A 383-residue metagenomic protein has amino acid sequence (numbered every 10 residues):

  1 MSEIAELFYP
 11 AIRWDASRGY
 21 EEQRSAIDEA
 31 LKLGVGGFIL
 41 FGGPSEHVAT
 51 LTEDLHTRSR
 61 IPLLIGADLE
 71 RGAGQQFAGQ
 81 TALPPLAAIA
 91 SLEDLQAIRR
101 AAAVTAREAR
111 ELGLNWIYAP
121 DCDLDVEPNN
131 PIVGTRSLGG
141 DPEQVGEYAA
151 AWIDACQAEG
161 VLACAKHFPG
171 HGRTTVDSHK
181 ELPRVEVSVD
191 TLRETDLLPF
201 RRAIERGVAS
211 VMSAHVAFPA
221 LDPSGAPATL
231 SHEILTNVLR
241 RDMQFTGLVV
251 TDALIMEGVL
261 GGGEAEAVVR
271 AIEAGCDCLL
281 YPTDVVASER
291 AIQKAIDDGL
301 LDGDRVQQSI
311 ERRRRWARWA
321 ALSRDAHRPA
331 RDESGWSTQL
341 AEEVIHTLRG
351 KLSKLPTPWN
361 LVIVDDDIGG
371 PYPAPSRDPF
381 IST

Functional and structural regions predicted by a protein language model:
M1-A67, R71-G79: N-terminal hydrophobic targeting/anchoring segments and the immediately downstream early-domain regions of hydrolases
M1-G34, G261-T383: Preference for extracellular/luminal or secreted protein segments
E6-E22, L86-R100, E181-E194, I255-G262: Active-site mouth loops of central-metabolism enzymes
R13-A16, F41-G42, A87-Q96, G134-D141 (+3 more regions): Second-shell loop/turn segments in exported
E29, F38, S45-L63, A73-Q75 (+2 more regions): Second-shell residues forming the walls of enzyme active-site clefts
G34-L40, N115-P120, G275-L279: Divalent metal-dependent hydrolysis catalytic cores, especially in the metallo-beta-lactamase
A78-S91, E127-L138, D177-P183: Surface-exposed, active-site-proximal loop segments in enzymatic domains
L92-L114, D121-S137, A149, I153: A substrate-binding/cap region within the structured catalytic cores of diverse enzymes
